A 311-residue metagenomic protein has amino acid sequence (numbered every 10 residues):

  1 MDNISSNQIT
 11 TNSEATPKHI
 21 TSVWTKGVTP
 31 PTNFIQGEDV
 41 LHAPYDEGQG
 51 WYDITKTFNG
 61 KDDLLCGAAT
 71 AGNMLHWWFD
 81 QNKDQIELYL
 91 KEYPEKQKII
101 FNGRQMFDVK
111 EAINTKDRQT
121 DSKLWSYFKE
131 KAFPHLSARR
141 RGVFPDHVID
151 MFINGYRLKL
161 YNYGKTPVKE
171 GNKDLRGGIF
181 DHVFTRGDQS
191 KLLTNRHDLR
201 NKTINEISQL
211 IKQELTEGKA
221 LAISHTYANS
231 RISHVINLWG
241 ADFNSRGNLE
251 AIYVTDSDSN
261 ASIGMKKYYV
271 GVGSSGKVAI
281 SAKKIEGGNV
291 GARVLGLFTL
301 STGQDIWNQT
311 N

Functional and structural regions predicted by a protein language model:
D2-E170, T310: Active-site-adjacent structural segments surrounding the nucleophilic cysteine of cysteine proteases and isopeptidases
I4, I9, I20, I35 (+17 more regions): Weak global preference for isoleucine
S5, P30, V40, W51-D53 (+13 more regions): Polar low-complexity intrinsically disordered regions enriched in Ser/Thr and small residues
V23, V28, I35, V40 (+14 more regions): Extended aliphatic helical segments
T25, I35, D46-G48, F58 (+16 more regions): Intrinsically disordered, low-complexity segments enriched in small/polar residues
S126, E130-F243: Predominantly the structural core of cysteine protease catalytic domains
I204-N311: Active-site signature of cysteine proteases
